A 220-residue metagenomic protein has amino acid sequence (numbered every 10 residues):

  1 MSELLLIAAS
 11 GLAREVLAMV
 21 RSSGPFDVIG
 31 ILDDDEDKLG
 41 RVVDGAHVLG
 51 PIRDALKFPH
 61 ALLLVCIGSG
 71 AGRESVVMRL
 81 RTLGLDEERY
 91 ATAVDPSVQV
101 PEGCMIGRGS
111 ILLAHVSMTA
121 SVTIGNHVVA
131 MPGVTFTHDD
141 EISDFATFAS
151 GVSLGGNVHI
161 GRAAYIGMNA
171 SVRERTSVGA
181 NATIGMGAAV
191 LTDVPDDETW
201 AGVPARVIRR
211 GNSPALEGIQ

Functional and structural regions predicted by a protein language model:
S2-V20: Glycine-rich adenosine-cofactor-binding loop
E3, P25-I29, L62, R89: Residues at the starts of beta-strands that form the adenosine-phosphate
L6-I7, L32, C66: Short hydrophobic segments within beta-strands
L17-M19, D44, S75-R79, I124 (+2 more regions): Short amphipathic alpha-helical segments
S23-V42: NAD(P)-binding Rossmann-fold cofactor-contacting core
E36-Q99: Phosphate-bearing ligand-interacting subdomains that bind or position ATP/ADP/UDP/GDP/NAD(P) or nucleotide-linked
T92-I208: Structural signal for interior beta-strand "rungs" in well-ordered beta-sheet cores of soluble enzyme domains
G202-Q220: …primarily DNA-binding HTH/wHTH and HhH modules…
